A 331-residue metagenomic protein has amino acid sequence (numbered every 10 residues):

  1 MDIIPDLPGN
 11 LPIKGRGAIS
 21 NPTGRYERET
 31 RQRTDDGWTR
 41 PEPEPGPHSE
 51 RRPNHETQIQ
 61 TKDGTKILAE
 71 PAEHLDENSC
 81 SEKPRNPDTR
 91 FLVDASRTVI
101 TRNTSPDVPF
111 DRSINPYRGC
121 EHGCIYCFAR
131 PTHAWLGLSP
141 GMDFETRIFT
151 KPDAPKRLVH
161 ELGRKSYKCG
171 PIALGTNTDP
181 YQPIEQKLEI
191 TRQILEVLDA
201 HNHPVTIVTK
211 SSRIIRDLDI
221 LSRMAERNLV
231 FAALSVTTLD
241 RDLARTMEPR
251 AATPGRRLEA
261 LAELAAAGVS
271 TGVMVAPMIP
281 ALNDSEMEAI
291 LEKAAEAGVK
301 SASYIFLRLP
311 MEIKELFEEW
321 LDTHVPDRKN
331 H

Functional and structural regions predicted by a protein language model:
M1-D111: Flexible, acidic/Gly-rich N-terminal and inter-domain linker regions that tether and position cofactor-handling modules
S49, P53, K62, E82-R118 (+4 more regions): Conserved Radical SAM active-site core
L218, A244-T246, D284-S285, K314-L316: Short, well-ordered secondary-structure micro-motifs
M224-E226, R250-A251, I290-E292, E319-T323: Short, hinge-like loop/turn segments at secondary-structure boundaries
R227-N228, I313, N330-H331: Positively charged, amphipathic and often flexible ligand-engagement surfaces
D242-R250, A276-M278: Surface-exposed cleft-lining segments at the edges of enzyme active sites
G255-I313: Conserved C-terminal portion of the radical SAM core fold that forms the substrate/S-adenosylmethionine-binding
A294, L316-H331: Acidic, Ser/Thr-rich peripheral helices and adjacent loops at domain boundaries
